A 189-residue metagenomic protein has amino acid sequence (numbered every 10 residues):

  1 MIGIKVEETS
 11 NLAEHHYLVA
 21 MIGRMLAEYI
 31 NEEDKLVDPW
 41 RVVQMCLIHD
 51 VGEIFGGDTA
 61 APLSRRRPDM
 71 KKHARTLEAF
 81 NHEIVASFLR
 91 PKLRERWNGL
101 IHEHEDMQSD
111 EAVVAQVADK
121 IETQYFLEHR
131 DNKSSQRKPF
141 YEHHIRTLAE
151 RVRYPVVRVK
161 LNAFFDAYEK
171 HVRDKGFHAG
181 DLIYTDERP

Functional and structural regions predicted by a protein language model:
M1-P189: Alpha-helical, largely C-terminal catalytic domains that coordinate divalent metal ions via clustered Asp/Glu/His
